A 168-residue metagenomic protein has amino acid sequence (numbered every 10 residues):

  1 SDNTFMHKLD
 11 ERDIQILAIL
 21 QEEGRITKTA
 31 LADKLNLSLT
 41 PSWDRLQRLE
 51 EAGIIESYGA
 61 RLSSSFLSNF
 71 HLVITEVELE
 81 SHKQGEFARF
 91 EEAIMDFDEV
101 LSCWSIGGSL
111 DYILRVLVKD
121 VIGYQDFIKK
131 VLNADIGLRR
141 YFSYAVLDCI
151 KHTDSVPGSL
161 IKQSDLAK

Functional and structural regions predicted by a protein language model:
S1-K168: A compositional/biophysical signature of low hydrophobicity enriched in polar/charged and small residues
